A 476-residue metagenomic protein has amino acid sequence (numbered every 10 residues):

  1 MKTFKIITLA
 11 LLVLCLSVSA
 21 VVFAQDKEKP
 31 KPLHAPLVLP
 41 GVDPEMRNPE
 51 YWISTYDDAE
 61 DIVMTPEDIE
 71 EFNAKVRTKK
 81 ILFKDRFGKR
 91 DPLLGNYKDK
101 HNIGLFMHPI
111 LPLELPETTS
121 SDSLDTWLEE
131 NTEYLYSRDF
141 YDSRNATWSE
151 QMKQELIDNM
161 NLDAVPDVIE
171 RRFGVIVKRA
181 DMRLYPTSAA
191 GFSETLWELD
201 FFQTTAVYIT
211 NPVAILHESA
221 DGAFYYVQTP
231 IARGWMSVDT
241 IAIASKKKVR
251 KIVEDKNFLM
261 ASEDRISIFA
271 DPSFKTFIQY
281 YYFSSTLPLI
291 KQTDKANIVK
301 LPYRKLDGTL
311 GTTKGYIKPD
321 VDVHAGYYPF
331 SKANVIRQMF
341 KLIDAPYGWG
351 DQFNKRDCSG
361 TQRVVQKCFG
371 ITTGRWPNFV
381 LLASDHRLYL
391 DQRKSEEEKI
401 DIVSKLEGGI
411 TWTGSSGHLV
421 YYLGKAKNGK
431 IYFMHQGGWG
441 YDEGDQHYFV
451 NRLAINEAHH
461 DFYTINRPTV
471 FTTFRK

Functional and structural regions predicted by a protein language model:
M1-T8: Bacterial N-terminal signal peptides that target proteins for export
A10-S19: Bacterial N-terminal signal peptides
A20-D26: Boundary at the C-terminal end of the N-terminal hydrophobic targeting segment
K27-A180, A189, E194-T195, Q228-D264 (+2 more regions): Boundary regions of SH3-family modules and the immediately adjacent low-complexity/disordered segments in eukaryotic
G104, L196-S219, K275-T293: Conserved beta-strand/loop element in small beta-rich adapter and peptidoglycan-binding domains
W197-D200, S273-F274, V321-G326, D344-F353: Second-shell loop/turn segments in exported
A206, G374-E443: ...with weaker cross-activation on analogous glycine-rich loops/strands in unrelated enzymes
M339, W349-V380: Active-site nucleophilic cysteine motif
